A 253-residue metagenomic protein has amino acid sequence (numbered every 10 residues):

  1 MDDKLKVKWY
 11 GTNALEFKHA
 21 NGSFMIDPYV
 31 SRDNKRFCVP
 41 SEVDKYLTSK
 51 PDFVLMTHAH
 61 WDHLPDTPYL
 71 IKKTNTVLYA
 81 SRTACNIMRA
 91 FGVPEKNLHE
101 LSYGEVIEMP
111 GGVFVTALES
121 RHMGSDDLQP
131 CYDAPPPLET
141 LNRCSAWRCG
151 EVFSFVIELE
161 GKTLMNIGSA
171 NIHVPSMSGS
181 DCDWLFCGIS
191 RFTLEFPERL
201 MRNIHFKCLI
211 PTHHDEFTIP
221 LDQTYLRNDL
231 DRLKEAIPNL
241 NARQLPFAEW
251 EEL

Functional and structural regions predicted by a protein language model:
D2-L47, W147-S169: Conserved beta-strand hairpin/beta-sheet module of binuclear metal-dependent hydrolase folds, prominently
H19-M56, H60, P65-K72, G124-N142 (+1 more regions): Pre-active-site segment of Zn-dependent metallo-hydrolases
I26-P28, P51-A59, Y79-R82, M165-S169 (+3 more regions): Active-site neighborhood of phospho(di)ester-bond hydrolases with catalytic His/Asp-centered motifs
D33, H60-P65, C85-I87, E105-I107 (+4 more regions): Active-site environment of divalent metal-dependent phosphoester hydrolases
E42-L128: Active-site HxH/HxHxD metal-binding segment of metal-dependent hydrolases
V77, F91-V106, G179, R202-L253: Binuclear metal-ion centers of metallo-dependent hydrolases, dominated by the metallo-beta-lactamase
M109-C131, P135-R143, E151, N241-E252: Flexible, acidic/histidine-containing loops and adjacent segments that form or flank the divalent-metal
R143-N203: Active-site-proximal loop/helix segments of hydrolase catalytic cores
